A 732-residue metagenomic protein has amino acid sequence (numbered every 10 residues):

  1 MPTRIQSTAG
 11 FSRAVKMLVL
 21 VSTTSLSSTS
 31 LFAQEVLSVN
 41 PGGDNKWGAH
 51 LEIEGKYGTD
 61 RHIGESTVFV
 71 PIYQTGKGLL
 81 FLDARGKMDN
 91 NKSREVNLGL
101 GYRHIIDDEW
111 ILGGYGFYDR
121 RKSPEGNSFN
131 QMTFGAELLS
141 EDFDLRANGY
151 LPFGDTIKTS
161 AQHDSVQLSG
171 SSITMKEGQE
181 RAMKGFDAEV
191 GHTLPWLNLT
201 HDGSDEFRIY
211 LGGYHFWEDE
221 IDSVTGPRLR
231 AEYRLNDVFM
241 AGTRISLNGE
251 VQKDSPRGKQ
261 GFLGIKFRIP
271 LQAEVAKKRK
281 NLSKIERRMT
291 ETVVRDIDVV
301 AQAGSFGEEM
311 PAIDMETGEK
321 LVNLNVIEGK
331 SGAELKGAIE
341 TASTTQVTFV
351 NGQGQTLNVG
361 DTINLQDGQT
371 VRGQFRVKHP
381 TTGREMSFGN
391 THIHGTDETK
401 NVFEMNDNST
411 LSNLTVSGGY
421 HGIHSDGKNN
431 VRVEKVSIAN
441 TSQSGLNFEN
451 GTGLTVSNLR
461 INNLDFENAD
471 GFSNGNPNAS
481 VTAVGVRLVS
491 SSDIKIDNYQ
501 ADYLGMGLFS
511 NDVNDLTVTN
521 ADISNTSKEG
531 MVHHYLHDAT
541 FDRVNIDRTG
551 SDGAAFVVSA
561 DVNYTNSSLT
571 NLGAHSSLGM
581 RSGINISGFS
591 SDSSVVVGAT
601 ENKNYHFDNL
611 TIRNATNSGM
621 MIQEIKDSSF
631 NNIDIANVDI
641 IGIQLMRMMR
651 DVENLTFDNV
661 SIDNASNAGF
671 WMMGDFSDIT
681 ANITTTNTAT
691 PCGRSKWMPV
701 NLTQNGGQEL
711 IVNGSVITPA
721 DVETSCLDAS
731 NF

Functional and structural regions predicted by a protein language model:
A33-N45, F153-Y210, F216-I221, R228 (+4 more regions): Flexible, glycine-rich linker and terminal segments associated with outer-membrane beta-barrel/transport systems
N45-W47, D60-S66, G78, K92-V96 (+7 more regions): Residues that define the transmembrane beta-barrel architecture of outer-membrane proteins
L51-I53, L82-G86, G114-G116, A136 (+5 more regions): Membrane-embedded beta-strand positions of outer-membrane beta-barrel proteins
G55-T59, I72, G86-K92, Y102-H104 (+9 more regions): Transmembrane beta-strands of outer-membrane beta-barrel pores
V322-T356, T399: Acidic Gly/Asp/Thr-rich repetitive segments characteristic of extracellular carbohydrate-active and adhesion proteins
G332, T345-T381, G419: N-terminal extracellular ligand-recognition/capping segment immediately after the signal peptide
T344, T399-N413, S425-K435, F448-E467 (+10 more regions): Surface-exposed loop/turn motifs in large extracellular/passenger domains
V371-Y420, S457, D465-D470, N474-S480: Right-handed parallel beta-helix/beta-spiral solenoid domain characteristic of secreted/periplasmic
